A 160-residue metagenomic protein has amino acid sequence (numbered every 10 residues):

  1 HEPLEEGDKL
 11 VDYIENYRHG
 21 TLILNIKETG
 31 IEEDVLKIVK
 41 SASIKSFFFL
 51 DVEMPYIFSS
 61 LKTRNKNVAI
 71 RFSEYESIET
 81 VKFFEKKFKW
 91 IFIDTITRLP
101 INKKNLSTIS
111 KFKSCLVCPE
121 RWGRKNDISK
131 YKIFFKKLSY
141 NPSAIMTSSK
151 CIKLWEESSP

Functional and structural regions predicted by a protein language model:
H1-P55, S59-T63, A69-Y75, E79: An active-site metal/cofactor-coordinating segment within enzyme catalytic domains
E2-P3, A69-P160: C-terminal active-site rim and adjoining tail of enzyme catalytic domains
R18-H19, I44, R64, K87 (+2 more regions): Residue-level preference for short coil/turn positions at secondary-structure junctions
